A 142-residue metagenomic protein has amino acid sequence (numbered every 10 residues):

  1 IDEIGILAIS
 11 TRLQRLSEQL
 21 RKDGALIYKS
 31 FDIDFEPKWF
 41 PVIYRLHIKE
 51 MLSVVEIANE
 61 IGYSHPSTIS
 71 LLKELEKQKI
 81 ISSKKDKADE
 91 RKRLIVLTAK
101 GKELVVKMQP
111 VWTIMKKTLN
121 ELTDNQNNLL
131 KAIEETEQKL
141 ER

Functional and structural regions predicted by a protein language model:
I1-D2, N125-R142: C-terminal regulatory/oligomerization modules of transcriptional regulators
I1-I33: N-terminal leader segment of winged-helix/HTH proteins
G5, I9, K38-W39, K100 (+1 more regions): N-terminal positioning helix adjacent to the helix-turn-helix/winged-helix DNA-binding module
K22-S64: N-terminal helix-turn-helix DNA-binding core of bacterial DNA-binding proteins
D23-F31, P110-L122, E135, K139: Generic non-transmembrane alpha-helical segments
V54-V55, P66, K73, R93: Residues within helix-turn-helix
K73-K131: Charged, amphipathic alpha-helical coiled-coil/dimerization segments
